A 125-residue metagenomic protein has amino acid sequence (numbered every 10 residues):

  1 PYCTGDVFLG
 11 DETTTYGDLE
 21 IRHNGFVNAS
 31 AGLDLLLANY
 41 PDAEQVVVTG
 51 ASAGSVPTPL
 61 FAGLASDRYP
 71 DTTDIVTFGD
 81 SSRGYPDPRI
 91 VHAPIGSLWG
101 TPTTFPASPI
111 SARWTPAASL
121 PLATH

Functional and structural regions predicted by a protein language model:
P1-D11, T15-G17: Mobile, glycine-rich extracellular loop/lid and propeptide segments that shape or gate substrate/ligand access
P1-D6, S52-G54, S81-R83: Short, flexible loop/turn elements at secondary-structure junctions
V7-L9, V56-P57, P86-D87: Short catalytic/ligand-binding loop motif for oxyanion handling, primarily in non-cytosolic enzymes, centered on
E12-T14, E20-V47, A62-H125: Surface cap/lid and interfacial helix-loop subdomains adjacent to catalytic sites that gate substrate access
A51-G63: Glycine-rich nucleophile elbow surrounding the catalytic serine of serine-hydrolase chemistry
